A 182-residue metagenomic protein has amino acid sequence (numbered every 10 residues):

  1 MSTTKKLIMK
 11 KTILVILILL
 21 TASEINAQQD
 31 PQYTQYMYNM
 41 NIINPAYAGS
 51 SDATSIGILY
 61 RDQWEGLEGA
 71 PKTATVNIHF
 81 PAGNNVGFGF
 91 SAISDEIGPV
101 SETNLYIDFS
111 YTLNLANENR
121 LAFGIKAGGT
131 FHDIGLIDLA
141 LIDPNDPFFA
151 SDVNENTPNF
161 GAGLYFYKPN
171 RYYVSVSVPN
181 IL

Functional and structural regions predicted by a protein language model:
M1-Q32: Bacterial Sec-dependent N-terminal signal peptides
Q28-L182: Subset of outer-membrane beta-barrel
